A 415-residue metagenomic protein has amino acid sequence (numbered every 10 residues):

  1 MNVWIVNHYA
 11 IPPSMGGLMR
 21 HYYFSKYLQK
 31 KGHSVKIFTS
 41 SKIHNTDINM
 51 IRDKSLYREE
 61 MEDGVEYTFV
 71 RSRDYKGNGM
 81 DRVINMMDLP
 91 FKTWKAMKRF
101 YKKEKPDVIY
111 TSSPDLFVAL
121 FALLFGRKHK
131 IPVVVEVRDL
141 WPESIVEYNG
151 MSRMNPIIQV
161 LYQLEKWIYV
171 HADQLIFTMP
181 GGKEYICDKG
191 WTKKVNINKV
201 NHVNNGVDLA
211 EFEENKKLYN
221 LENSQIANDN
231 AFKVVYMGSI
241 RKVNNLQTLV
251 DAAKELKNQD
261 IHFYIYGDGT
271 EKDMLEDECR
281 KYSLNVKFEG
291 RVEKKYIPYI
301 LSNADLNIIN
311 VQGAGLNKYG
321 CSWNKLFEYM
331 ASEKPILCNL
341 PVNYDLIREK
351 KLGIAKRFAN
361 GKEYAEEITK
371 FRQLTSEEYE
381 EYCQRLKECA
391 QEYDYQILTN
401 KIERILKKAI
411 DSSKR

Functional and structural regions predicted by a protein language model:
M1-D63, Q174, P180, D251-K257 (+1 more regions): N-terminal subdomain of nucleotide-sugar transferases
W94, K98, F117-L120, L124-K128 (+1 more regions): Membrane-proximal helix-turn-helix segments that form the acceptor-binding/catalytic region of lipid-linked
G181, V203-G206: Carbohydrate-associated surface elements
I226-A253, Y264, C383, I402: Conserved donor-binding/catalytic core segment of Leloir-type glycosyltransferases
N244, E293-I300, N307-M330, L337-R348: Nucleotide-sugar-dependent
D260, Y266, D273-Y299: Nucleotide-activated donor-binding/catalytic signature segment of Leloir-type glycosyltransferases, i.e., the conserved
Y344-K370: Change "using UDP/GDP/dTDP sugars" to "using nucleotide sugars
A359, E363, Q373-K408: A charged, aromatic-enriched C-terminal amphipathic alpha-helix characteristic of glycosyltransferases across folds
